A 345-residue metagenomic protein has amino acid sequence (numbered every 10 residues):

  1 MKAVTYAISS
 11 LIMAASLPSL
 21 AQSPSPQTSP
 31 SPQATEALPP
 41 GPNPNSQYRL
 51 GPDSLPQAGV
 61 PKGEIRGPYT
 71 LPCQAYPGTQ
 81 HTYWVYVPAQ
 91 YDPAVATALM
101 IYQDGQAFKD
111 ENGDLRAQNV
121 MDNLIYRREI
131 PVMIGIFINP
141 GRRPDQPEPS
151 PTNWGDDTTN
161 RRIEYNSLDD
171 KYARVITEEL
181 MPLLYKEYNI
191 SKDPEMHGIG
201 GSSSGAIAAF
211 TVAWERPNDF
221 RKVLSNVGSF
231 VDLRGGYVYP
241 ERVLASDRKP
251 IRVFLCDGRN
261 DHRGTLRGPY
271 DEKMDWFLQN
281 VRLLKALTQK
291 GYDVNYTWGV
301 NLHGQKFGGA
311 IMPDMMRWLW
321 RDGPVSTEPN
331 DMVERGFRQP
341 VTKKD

Functional and structural regions predicted by a protein language model:
M1-S10: Bacterial N-terminal signal peptides that target proteins for export
I8-S9, S19, S54: Cleavable N-terminal signal peptides
Q22-D345: Non-catalytic cap/lid and distal C-terminal segments of serine-dependent acyl enzymes
